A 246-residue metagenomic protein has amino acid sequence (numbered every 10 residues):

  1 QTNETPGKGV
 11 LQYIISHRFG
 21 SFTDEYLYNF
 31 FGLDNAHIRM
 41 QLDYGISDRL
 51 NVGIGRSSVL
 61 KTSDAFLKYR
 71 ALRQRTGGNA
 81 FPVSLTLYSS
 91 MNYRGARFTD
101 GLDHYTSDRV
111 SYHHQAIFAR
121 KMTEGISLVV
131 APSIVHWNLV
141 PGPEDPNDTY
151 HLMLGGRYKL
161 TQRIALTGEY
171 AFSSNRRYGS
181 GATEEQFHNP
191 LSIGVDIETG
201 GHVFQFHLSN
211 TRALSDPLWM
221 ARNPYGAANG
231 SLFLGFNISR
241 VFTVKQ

Functional and structural regions predicted by a protein language model:
Q1-D103, R109-H114, A119-V130, I134-N138 (+4 more regions): Transmembrane beta-barrel domains of Gram-negative outer membranes and organellar outer membranes
